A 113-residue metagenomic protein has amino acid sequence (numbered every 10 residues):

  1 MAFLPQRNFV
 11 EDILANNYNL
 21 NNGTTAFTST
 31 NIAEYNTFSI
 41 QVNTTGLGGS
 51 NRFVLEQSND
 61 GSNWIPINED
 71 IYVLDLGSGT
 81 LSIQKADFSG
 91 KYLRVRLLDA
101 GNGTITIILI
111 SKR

Functional and structural regions predicted by a protein language model:
M1-Y35: Transition segment at domain starts
E11-L14, P66-L76: Solvent-exposed serine/threonine-rich low-complexity stretches and specific carbohydrate-binding patches
F27-T30, G79-A86: Exposed aromatic-hydrophobic patches
T28-S50, L109-S111: Aromatic, loop-rich ligand-recognition surfaces of beta-strand-rich domains
N36-V42, A86-T104: Noncatalytic modules at the cell exterior or secretory-pathway interfaces, chiefly beta-strand-rich lectin/adhesion
Q57-S58: Conserved Ser/Thr-centered positions that define the repeating blades of beta-propeller domains
G101-R113: Edge beta-strands of jelly-roll/beta-sandwich modules across compartments, strongly enriched in secreted/luminal
